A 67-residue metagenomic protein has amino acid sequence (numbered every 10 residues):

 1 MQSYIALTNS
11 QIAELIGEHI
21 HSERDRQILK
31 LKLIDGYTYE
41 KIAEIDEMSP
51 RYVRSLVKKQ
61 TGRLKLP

Functional and structural regions predicted by a protein language model:
M1: PAPS-dependent sulfotransferase catalytic core
Y4-R24: Short, Lys/Arg-enriched anionic-surface-contact patches
H21-D35: Short amphipathic alpha helix immediately N-terminal
K41-D46: Short alpha-helical "recognition helix" segments of helix-turn-helix
R51: Key DNA-contact positions within bacterial/archaeal DNA-binding proteins
Q60-P67: C-terminal flanking helix
